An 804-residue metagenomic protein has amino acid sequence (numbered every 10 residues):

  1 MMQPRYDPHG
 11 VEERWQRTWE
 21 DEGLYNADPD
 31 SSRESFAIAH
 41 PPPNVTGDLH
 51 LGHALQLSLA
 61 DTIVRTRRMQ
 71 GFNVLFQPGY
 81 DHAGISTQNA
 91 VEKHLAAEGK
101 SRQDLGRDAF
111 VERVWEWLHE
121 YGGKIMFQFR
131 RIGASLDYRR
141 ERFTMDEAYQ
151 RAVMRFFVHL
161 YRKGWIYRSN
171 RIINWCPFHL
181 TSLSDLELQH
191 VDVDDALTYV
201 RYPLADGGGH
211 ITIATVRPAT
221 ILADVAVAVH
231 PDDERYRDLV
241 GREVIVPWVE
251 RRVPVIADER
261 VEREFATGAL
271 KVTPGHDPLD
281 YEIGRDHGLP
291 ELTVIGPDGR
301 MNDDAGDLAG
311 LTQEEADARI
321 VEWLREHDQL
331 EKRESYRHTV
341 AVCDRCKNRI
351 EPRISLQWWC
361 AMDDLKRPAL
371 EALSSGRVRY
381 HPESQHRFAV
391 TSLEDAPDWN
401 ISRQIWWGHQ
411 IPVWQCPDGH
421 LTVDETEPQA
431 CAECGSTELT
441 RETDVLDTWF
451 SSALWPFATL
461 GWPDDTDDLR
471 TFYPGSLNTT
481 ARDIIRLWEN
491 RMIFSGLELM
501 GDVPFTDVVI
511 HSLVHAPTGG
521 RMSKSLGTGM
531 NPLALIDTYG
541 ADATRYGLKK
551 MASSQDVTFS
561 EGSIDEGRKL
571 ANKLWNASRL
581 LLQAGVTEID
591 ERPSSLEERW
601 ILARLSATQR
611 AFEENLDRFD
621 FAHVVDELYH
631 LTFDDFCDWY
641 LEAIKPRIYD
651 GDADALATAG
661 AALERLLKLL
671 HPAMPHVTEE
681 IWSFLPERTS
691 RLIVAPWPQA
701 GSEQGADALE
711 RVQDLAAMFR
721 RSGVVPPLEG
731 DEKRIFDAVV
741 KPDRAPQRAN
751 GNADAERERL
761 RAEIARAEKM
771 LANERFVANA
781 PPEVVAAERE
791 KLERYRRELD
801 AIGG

Functional and structural regions predicted by a protein language model:
M1-L51, V74, D344, E383 (+1 more regions): Non-catalytic terminal extensions that flank enzyme cores
R5, R14, D21-E22, E92-H210 (+10 more regions): Residue patterns forming the tRNA-binding/recognition surfaces of aminoacyl-tRNA synthetases and related DALR
V11, G207-V272, H276-E282: Protease-associated
D30-V91, T144, V153, I213-V216 (+5 more regions): N-terminal catalytic cores of NTP/NDP-binding nucleotidyl/phosphoryl-transfer enzymes
S31-R33, P41-P42, Q77-Q88, E141-Y149 (+3 more regions): Short, solvent-exposed turn/loop segments enriched in Gly/Ser/Thr/Pro and often Arg
D48, A54, G79, I211-V229 (+7 more regions): Conserved phosphate/anionic-ligand binding catalytic regions in large, soluble enzymes, centered on
R65-N73, H94-R107, F127, R131-L136 (+17 more regions): Secondary-structure transition/capping motifs at alpha-helix termini and the adjoining loop/turn into the next element
Y199, R387, T391-F450, L454 (+2 more regions): Feature 926 captures the class I aminoacyl-tRNA synthetase adenylation module centered on the KMSKS loop
